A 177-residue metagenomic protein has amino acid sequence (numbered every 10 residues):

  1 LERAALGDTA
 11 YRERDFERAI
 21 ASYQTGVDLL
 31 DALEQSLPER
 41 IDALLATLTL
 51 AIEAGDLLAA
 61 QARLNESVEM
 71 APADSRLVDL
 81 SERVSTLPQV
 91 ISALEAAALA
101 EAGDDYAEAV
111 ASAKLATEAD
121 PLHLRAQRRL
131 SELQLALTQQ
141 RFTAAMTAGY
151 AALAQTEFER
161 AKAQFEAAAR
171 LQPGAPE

Functional and structural regions predicted by a protein language model:
L1-E177: Long, charged/polar, soluble alpha-helical segments
